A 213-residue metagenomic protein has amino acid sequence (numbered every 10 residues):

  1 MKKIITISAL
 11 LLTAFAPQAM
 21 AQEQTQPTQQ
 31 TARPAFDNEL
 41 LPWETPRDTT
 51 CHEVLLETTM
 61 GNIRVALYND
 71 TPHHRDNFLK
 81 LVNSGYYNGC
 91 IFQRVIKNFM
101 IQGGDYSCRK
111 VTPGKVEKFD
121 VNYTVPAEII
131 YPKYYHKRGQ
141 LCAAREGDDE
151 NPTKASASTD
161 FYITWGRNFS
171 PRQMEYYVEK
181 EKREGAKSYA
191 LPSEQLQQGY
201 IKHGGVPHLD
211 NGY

Functional and structural regions predicted by a protein language model:
M1-Q24: Bacterial Sec-dependent N-terminal signal peptides
A19-Y213: Cyclophilin-like peptidyl-prolyl cis-trans isomerases
